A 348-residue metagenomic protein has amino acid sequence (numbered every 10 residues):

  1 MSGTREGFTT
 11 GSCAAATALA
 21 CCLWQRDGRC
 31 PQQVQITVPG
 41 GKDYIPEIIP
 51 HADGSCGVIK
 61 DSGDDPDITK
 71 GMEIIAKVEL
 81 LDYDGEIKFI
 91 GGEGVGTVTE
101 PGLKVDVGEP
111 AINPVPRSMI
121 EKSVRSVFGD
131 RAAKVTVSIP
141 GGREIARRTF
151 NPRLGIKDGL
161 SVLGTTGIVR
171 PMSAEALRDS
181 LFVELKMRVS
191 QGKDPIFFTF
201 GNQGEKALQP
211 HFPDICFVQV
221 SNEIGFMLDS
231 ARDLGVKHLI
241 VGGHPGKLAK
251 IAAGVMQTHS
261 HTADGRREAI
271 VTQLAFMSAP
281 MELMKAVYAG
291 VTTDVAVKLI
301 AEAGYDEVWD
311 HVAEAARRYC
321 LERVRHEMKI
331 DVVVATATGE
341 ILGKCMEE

Functional and structural regions predicted by a protein language model:
M1-R148, P152: Generic N-terminal targeting/processing segments that precede catalytic cores or assembly contacts
R5, L154-L160, T165-H311, R318-G339: A structural signal for small-residue-enriched, beta-sheet-centric alpha/beta enzyme cores and oligomeric scaffold folds
I87, E100, A146, A207 (+2 more regions): Generic domain-boundary/flexible-linker signal
L342-E348: C-terminal, non-catalytic interaction/recognition modules in large multi-subunit enzymes and RNPs
